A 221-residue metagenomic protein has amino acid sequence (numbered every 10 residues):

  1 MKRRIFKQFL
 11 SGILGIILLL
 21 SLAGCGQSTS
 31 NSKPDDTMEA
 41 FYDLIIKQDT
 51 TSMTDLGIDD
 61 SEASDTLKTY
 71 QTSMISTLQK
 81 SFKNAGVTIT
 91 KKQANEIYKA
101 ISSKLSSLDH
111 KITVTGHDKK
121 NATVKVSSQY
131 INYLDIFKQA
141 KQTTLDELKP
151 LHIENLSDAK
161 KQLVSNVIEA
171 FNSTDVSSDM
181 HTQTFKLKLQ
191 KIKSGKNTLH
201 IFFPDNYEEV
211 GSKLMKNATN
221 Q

Functional and structural regions predicted by a protein language model:
M1-K2, G26: N-terminal hydrophobic targeting signals that begin at the initiator methionine
K2-I13: Bacterial N-terminal signal peptides that target proteins for export
L20-G24: C-terminal motif of bacterial Sec signal peptides marking the signal peptidase cleavage site
T29-Q221: Subset-of-secretome marker
